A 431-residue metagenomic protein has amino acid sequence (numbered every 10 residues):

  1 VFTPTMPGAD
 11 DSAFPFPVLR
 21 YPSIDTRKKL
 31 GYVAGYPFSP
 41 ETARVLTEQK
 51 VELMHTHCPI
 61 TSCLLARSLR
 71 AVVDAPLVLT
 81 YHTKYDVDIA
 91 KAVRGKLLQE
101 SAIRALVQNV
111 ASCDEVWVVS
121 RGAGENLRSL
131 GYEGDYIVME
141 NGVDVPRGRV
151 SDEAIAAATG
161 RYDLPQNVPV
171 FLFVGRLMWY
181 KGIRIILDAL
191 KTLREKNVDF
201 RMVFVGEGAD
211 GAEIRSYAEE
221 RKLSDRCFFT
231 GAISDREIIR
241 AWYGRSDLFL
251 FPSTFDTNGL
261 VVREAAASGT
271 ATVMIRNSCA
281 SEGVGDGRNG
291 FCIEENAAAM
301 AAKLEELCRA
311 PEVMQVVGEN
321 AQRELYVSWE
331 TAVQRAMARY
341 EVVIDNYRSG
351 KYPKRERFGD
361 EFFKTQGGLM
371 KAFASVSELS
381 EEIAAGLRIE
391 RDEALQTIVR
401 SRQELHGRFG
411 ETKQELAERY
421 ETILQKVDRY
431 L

Functional and structural regions predicted by a protein language model:
T5, G122, G142: Carbohydrate-associated surface elements
V110, A232, R240-S246: Short alpha-helical donor nucleotide-sugar binding micro-motif in glycosyltransferases
P169-T192, V198, M202, A209-R215: A conserved mid-protein helix/loop that constitutes part of the nucleotide-sugar donor-binding site
R215-I233: Nucleotide-activated donor-binding/catalytic signature segment of Leloir-type glycosyltransferases, i.e., the conserved
R226, V313-V327, T331: A short, well-ordered alpha-helix in the C-terminal region of glycosyltransferases
T254: Aromatic "clamp/platform" in nucleotide-sugar-dependent glycosyltransferases that forms part of the donor/acceptor
A271-I275: Short hydrophobic beta-strand element within catalytic cores of glycosyltransferases and related nucleotide-activated
D286-G287, F291-A297, E306-P311: Conserved acidic donor-binding segment of nucleotide-sugar-dependent glycosyltransferases
